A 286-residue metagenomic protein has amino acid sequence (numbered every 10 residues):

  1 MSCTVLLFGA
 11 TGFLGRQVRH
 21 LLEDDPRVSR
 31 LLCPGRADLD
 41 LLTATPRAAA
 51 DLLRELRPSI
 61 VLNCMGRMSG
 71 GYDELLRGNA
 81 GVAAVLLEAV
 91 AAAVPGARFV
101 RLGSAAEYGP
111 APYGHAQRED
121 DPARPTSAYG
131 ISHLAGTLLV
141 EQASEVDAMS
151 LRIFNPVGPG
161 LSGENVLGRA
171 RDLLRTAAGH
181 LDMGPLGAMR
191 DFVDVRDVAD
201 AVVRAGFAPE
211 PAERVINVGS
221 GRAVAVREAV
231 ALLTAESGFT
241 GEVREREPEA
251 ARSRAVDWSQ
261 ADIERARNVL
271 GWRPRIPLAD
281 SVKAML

Functional and structural regions predicted by a protein language model:
C3-E23: N-terminal Rossmann NAD(P)H-binding glycine-rich loop of SDR-like oxidoreductase domains
F8, P34, C64-M65, F99-A105 (+1 more regions): SDR active-site strand-loop-helix element
R30-A49: Adenosine-cofactor binding site in Rossmann-like domains, unifying the SAM/SAH pocket of S-adenosylmethionine-dependent
T45-A80: NAD(P)H-binding glycine-rich loop region in Rossmannoid oxidoreductase-like domains and their noncatalytic homologs
N79, D121, Y129-H133: Active-site YXXXK catalytic motif of short-chain dehydrogenase/reductase
A84-A128: Conserved Rossmann-fold NAD(P)-dependent oxidoreductase catalytic core, especially the SDR/UDP-sugar
Y113, L134, L138-R190, V195 (+2 more regions): NAD(P)-dependent short-chain dehydrogenase/reductase
L174-L286: C-terminal substrate-binding subdomain of Rossmann-fold SDR/epimerase-dehydratase oxidoreductases
